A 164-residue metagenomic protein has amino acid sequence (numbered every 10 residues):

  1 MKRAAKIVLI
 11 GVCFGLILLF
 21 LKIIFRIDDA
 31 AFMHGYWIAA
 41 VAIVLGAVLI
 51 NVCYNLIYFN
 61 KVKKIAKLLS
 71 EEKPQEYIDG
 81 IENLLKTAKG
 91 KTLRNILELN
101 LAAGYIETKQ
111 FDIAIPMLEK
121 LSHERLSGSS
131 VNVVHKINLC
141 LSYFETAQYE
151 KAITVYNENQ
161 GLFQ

Functional and structural regions predicted by a protein language model:
M1-C13: Juxtamembrane interface helix immediately N-terminal to a transmembrane segment
A39-V62, A66: Transmembrane alpha-helices and immediately adjacent membrane-cytoplasm interface residues in multi-pass integral
L49-C53, N83-K91, E119-S129, E158-Q164: Solenoid-like repeat scaffolds
F59, K63, L99-N100, V131-L141 (+1 more regions): "A position-specific structural signal for the A-helix of alpha-solenoid helical repeats
K67-L68, G104, S142: Residue-level signature for tetratricopeptide repeat
